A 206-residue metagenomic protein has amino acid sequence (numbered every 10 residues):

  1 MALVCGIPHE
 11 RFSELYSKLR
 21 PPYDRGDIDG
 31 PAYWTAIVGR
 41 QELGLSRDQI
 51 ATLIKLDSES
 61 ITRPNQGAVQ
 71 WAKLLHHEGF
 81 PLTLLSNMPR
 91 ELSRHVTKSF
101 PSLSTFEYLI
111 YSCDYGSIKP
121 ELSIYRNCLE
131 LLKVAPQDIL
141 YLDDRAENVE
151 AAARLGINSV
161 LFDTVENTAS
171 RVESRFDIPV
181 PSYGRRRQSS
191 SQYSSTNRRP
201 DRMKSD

Functional and structural regions predicted by a protein language model:
M1-L15, G39-R40, R154-L155, E166: Active-site neighborhood of HAD-like aspartate-dependent phosphohydrolases
M1-V4, S13-R25, I54-Q66: Helical cap/lid subdomains and adjacent loops of hydrolase enzymes that gate the active-site channel and determine
I7, L43-L45, V134, I178: Helix N-cap/coil-helix junction residues
R11-F12, I50, I139: Small-residue helix-packing motif on alpha-helices
P21-L53: A metal-dependent, Asp-based hydrolase signature
L45-T83, R94, L122: Short, acidic loop-to-helix structural element flanking the phosphoryl-transfer center in phosphate-processing enzymes
K73, L85, P89-D206: Asp-based, Mg2+/Mn2+-dependent phosphohydrolase catalytic module
